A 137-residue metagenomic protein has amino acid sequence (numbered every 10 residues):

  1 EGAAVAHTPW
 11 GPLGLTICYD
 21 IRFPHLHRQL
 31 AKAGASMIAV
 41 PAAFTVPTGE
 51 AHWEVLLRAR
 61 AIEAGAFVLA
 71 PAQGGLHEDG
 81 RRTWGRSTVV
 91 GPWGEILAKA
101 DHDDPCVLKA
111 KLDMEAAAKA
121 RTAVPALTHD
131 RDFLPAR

Functional and structural regions predicted by a protein language model:
G2-K32, A117-R137: Cysteine/selenocysteine-centered motifs that mediate thiol-based redox chemistry or coordinate metal-sulfur cofactors
A6-P9, G91, L112: Active-site beta-strand termini and strand-to-loop segments that position acidic
P12, I21-C106: CN hydrolase (nitrilase-like) catalytic-core segments centered on the catalytic cysteine and neighboring Lys/Glu
P105-T122: A short, polar/charged loop-to-alpha-helix boundary motif
